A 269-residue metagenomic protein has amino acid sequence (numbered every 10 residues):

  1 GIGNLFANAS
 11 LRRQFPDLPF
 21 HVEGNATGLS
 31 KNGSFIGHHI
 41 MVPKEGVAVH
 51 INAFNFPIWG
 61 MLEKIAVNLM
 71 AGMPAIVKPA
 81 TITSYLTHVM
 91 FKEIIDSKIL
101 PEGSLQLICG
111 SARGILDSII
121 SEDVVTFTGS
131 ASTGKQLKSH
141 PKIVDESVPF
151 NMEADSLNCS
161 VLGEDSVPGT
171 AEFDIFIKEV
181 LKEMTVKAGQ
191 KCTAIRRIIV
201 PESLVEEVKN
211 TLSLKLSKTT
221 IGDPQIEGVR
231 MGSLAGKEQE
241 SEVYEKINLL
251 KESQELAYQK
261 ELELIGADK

Functional and structural regions predicted by a protein language model:
G1, L5-A9, P16, S118-I119 (+4 more regions): Generic low-polarity alpha-helical segments
G1, T83-L86, L204, V208: Hydrophobic/aromatic residues within well-ordered alpha-helical segments
G1-G33, K218, A235, V243: N-terminal Rossmann-like NAD(P)+-binding subdomain of aldehyde/semialdehyde dehydrogenases
G1-L5, W59, K269: Short intrinsically disordered, low-complexity coil segments enriched in acidic
N8-F15, I51-F54, E183: Mid-sequence acidic-hydrophobic segments that form the walls of catalytic/ligand-binding cavities or oligomerization
A9, M61, A75, A188 (+1 more regions): Short alpha-helical segments used as structural interaction elements across diverse proteins
P16-I175: Rossmann-like NAD(P) dinucleotide-binding subdomain of oxidoreductase/dehydrogenase enzymes
S97-K98, E122-V124, T133-K269: ALDH superfamily catalytic-core signature
